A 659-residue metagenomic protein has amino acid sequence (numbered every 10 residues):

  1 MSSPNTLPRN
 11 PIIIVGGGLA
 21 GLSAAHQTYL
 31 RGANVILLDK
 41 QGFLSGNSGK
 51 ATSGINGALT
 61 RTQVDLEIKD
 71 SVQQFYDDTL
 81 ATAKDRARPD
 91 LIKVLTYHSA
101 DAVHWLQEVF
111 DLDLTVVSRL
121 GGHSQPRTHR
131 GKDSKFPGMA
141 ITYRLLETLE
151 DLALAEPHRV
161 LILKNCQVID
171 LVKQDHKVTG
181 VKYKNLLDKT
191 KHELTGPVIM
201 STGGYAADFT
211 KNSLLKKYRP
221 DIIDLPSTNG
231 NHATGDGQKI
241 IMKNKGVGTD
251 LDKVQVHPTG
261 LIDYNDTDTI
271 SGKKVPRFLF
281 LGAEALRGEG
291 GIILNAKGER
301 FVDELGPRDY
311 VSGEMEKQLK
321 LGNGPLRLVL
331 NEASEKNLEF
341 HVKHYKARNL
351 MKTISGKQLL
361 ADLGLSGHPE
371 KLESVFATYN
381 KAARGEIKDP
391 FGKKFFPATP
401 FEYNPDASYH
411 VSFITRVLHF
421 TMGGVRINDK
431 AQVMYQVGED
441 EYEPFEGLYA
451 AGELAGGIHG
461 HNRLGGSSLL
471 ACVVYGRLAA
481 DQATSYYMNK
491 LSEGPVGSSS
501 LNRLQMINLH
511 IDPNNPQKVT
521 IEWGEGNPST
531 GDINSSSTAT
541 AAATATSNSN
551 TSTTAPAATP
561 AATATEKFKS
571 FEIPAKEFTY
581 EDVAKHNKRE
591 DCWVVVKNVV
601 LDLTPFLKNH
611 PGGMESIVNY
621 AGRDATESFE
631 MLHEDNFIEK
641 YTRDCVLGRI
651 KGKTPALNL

Functional and structural regions predicted by a protein language model:
L7-N10, L187-P197, P444: Core beta-strand elements of the Rossmann-like FAD/NAD(P) dinucleotide-binding domain in flavoenzyme oxidoreductases
N10-L37: N-terminal Rossmann-like FAD-binding beta1-loop-alpha1 element of flavoenzymes
L30-A51: Glycine-rich FAD pyrophosphate-binding loop
I92, Y97-T195, A207-N212, L261-D263 (+3 more regions): Conserved redox-cofactor binding core of oxidoreductases
D170, E370-I458, N462, F571-Y580 (+1 more regions): A glycine-rich dinucleotide-binding beta-alpha-beta segment and adjacent secondary-structure elements that constitute
K189-N265, L469-Q482: Glycine-rich loop(s) and the adjacent beta-strand/alpha-helix scaffold that form part
Q238-K371: An anion/pyrophosphate-binding glycine-rich loop and adjacent beta-alpha core in soluble alpha-beta enzymes
S537-L659: Histidine-anchored, small-residue-rich loop motif
